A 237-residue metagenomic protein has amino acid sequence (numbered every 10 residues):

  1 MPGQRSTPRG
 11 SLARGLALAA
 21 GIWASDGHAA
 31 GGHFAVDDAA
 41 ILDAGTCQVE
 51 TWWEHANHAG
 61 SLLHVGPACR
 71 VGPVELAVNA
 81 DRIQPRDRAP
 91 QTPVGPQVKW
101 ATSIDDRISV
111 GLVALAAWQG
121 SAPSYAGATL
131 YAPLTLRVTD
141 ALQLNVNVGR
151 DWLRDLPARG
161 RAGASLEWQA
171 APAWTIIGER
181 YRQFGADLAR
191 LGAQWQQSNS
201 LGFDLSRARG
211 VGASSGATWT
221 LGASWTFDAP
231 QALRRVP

Functional and structural regions predicted by a protein language model:
P2-G15: Bacterial N-terminal signal peptides that target proteins for export
G3, I22, H33-F34: Short linear motifs centered on Gly/Pro in flexible linkers and helix caps
R14-I22: Hydrophobic helical h-region of N-terminal Sec-dependent signal peptides in bacterial secretory/periplasmic proteins
A24-D26: N-terminal signal peptide c-region/cleavage motif recognized by signal peptidases
H28-P237: Transmembrane beta-barrel domains of Gram-negative outer membranes and organellar outer membranes
